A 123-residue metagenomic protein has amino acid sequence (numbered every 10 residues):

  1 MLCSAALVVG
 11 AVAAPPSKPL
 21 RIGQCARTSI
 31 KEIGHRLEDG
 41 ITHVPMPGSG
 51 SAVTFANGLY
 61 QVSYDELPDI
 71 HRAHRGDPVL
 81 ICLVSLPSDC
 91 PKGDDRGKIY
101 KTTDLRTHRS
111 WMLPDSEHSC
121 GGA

Functional and structural regions predicted by a protein language model:
M1-V8: Bacterial N-terminal signal peptides
A14-A123: Cysteine-centric segments in proteins
